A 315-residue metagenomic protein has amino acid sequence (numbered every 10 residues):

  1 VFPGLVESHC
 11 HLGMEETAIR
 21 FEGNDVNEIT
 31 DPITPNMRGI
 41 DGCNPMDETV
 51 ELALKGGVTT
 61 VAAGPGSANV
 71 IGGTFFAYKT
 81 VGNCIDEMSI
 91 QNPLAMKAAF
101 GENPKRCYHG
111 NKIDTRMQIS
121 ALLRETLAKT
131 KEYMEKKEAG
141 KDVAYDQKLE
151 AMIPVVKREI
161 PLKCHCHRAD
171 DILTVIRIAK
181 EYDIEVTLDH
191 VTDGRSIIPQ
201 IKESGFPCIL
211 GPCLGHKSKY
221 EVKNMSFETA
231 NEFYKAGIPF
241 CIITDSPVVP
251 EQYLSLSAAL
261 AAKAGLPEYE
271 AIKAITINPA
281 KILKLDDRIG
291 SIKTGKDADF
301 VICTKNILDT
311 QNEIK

Functional and structural regions predicted by a protein language model:
V1, K105, N312-K315: Short, intrinsically disordered, charge-balanced linker/junction segments flanking boundaries in proteins
V1-P65: Metal-associated gating/positioning segment near the N- to mid-region
E15-R20, G72-T74, E313-I314: Short, solvent-exposed loop/turn and secondary-structure capping segments
T17-A18, N24-M37, P161, K202 (+3 more regions): His/Asp/Glu-enriched, well-ordered alpha-helical/loop segment that forms or immediately abuts the divalent-metal
M46-T49, L54-V186: Polyanionic/metal-chelating signatures
E51, I153, L173-I176, P199 (+3 more regions): Alpha-helical segments flanking ligand/cofactor-binding loops in enzyme cores
K163-H167, E185-G194, C213, K217-S218: Catalytic beta/alpha-barrel core
D193-E203: Active-site-adjacent beta->alpha loops and helix N-cap segments on the catalytic face of soluble alpha/beta enzymes
